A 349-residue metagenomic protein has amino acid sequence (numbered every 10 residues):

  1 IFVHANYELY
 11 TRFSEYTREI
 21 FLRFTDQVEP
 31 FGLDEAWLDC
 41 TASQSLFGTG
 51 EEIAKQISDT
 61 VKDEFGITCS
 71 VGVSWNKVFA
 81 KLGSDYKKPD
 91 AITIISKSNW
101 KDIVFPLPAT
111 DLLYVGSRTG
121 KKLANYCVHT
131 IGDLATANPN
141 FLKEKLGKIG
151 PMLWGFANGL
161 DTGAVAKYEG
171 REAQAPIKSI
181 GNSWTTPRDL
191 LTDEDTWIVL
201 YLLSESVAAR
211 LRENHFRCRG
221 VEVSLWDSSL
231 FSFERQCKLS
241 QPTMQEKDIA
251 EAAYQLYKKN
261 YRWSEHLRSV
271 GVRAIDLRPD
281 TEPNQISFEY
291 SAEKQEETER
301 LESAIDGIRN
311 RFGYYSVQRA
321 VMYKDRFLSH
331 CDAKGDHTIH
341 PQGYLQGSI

Functional and structural regions predicted by a protein language model:
I1-G155, V165, A209, A292-I349: Gly/Gly-Pro- and Ser/Thr-rich, intrinsically disordered tail segments characteristic of DNA damage-repair and tolerance
F31-E35, S74-K77, F216-G220, E265-S269: Short Gly/Ser/Thr- and Asp/Glu-enriched loop/turn motifs at secondary-structure junctions
A36-A42, E234-C237, P279, N284-Y290: Short, hydrophobic beta-strand segments
A42, W75, D227, Q241 (+1 more regions): Non-catalytic surface loops within mature trypsin-like serine protease
L46, F79, F231, R278-E282: Residue-level signal for secondary-structure boundary sites
C69, D90, R219-V221, V270: Change "...and in nucleic-acid phosphodiester-cleaving endonucleases..." to "...and in nucleic-acid processing enzymes
T119-L267: DNA-contacting surface of Y-family translesion DNA polymerases
D248, Y254-R311: C-terminal hydrophobic structural anchor segments that stabilize assembly/packing rather than catalytic chemistry
